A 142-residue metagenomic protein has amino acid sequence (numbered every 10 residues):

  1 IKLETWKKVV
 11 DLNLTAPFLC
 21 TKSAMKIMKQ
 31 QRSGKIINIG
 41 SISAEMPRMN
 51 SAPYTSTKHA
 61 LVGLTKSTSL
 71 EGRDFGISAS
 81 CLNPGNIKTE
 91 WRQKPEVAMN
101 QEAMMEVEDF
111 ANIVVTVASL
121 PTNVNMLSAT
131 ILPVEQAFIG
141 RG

Functional and structural regions predicted by a protein language model:
K2-K7: Substrate-binding pocket helix/loop in short-chain dehydrogenase/reductase
T21, T57: Active-site helix of classical SDR
S23-K35: A short helix-coil junction within the Rossmann-fold of NAD(P)-dependent oxidoreductases
S41: Residue(s) in the substrate-gating loop at a strand-loop-helix junction that position the organic substrate next
M46, S67-I77: Active-site-adjacent segment of SDR/Rossmann-fold oxidoreductases
M46-A52, A103: Active-site loop immediately N-terminal to the catalytic Tyr-X3-Lys motif of short-chain dehydrogenase/reductase
D74-I77, C81-L82, V97-I139: C-terminal helical subdomain
